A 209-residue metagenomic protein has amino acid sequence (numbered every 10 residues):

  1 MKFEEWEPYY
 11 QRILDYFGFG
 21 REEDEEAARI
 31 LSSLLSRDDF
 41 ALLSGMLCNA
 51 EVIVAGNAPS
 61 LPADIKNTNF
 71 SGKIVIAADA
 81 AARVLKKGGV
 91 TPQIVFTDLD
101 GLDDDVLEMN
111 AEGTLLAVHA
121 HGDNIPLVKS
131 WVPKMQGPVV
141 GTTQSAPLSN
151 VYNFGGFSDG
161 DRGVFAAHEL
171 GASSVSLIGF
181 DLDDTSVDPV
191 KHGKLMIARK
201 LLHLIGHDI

Functional and structural regions predicted by a protein language model:
M1-D24, G88-N110, S176: Short, charged N-terminal helix-start/capping segments
M1-V52, P62-D64, F180, T185-I209: N-terminal donor/sugar-recognition subdomains of glycan-related enzymes, prototypically the membrane-proximal stem
L35-R37, M46, K73, A80-A172: Acidic/Gly/His-enriched mid-domain segments of enzyme catalytic cores or analogous surface patches that mediate
F40-C48, V52-V84: Extended catalytic core of nucleotide-activated donor transferases of GT-like folds
V52-G56, I76, F96, A117 (+1 more regions): Structural motif
G56-N57, Q144, I178-D181: Short loop/turn segments at strand-loop or loop-helix junctions that form parts of catalytic or ligand-binding pockets
A58-P59, S158, R162, D181: Gly/Ser/Thr-rich beta-alpha loop segments that engage phosphate groups in nucleotides
T91-Q93, L170-V187: Glycine-rich phosphate/pyrophosphate-binding loops and their adjacent beta-strand/loop elements at enzyme active sites
